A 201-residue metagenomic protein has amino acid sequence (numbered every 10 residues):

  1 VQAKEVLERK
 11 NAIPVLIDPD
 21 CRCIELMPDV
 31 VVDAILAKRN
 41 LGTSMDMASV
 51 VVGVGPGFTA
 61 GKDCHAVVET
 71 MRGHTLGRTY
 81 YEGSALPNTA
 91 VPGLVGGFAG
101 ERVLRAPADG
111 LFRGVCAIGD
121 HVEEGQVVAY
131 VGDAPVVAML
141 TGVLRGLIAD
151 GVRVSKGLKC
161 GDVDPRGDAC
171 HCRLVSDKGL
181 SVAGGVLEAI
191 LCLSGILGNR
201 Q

Functional and structural regions predicted by a protein language model:
V1-Q201: Well-ordered secondary-structure scaffolds
